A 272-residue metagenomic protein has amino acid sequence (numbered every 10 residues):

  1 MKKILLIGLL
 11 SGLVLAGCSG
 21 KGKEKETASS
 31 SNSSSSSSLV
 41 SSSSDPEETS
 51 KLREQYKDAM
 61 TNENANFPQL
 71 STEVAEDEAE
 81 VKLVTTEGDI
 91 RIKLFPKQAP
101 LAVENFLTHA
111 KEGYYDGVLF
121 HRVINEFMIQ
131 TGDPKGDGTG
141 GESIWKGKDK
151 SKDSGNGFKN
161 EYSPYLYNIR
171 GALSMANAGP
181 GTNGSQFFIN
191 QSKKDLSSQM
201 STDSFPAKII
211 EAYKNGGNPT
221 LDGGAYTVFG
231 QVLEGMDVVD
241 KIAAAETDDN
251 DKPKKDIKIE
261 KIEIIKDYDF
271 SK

Functional and structural regions predicted by a protein language model:
M1-E24: Sec-dependent N-terminal signal peptides of Gram-positive bacterial secreted proteins and lipoproteins
C18-K272: Cyclophilin-like peptidyl-prolyl cis-trans isomerases
